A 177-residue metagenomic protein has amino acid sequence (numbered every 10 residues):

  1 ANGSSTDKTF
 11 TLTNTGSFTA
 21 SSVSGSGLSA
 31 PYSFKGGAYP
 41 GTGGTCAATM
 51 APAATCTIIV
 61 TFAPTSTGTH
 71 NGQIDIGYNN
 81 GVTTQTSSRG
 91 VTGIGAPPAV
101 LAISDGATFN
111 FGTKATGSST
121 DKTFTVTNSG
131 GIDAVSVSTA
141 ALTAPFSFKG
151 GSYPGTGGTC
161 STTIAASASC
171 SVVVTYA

Functional and structural regions predicted by a protein language model:
A1-A177: Feature for long, exposed domains in two main contexts
